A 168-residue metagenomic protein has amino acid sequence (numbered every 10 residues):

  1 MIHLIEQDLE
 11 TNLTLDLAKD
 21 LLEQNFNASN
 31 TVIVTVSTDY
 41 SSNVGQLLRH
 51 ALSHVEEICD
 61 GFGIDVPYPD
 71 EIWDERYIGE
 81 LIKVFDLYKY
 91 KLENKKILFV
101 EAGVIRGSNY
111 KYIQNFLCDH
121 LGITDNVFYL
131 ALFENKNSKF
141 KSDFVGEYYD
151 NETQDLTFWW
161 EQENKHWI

Functional and structural regions predicted by a protein language model:
M1-N12: Glycine-rich phosphate-binding "P-loop"
H3-I5, L17, Q24, K111 (+1 more regions): PRPP-dependent phosphoribosyltransferase catalytic core
T14, S41-G45, R49, Y110: Short, highly selective alpha-helical patches that border small-molecule cofactor pockets in redox/cofactor-processing
L21-N27, L87-L92: Glycine-rich helix-loop-beta junction characteristic of Rossmann-like nucleotide cofactor-binding loops
F26-D39: Short glycine-rich phosphate-binding loop at a beta-alpha junction
A28-T31, L92-K96, T124-N126: A general structural motif
I33-T35, G63, F99, Y129-A131: Structural beta-sheet core signal
H50-I97, I105-Q114: Short, glycine/charge-rich flexible loops or terminal/linker lids adjacent to PRPP-binding catalytic cores
